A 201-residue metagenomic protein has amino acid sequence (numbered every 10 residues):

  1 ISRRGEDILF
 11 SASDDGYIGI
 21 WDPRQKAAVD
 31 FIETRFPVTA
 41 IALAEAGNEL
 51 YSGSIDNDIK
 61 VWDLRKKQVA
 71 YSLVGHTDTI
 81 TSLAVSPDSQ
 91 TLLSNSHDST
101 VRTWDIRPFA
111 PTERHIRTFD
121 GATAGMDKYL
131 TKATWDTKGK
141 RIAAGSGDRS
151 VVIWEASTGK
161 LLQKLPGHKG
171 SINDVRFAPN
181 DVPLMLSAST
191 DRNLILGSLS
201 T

Functional and structural regions predicted by a protein language model:
I1-E6, A42-N48, A84-Q90, T134-G139 (+2 more regions): Loop/turn segments within WD40 beta-propeller blades
G5, A28, P37-V38, A46 (+8 more regions): WD40/WD-repeat beta-propeller blade-loop signature
A12-D15, A46, G53-D56, N95-D98 (+2 more regions): Conserved strand-to-loop turn within each blade of WD40 beta-propeller repeats
I18-D22, I59-D63, V101-R107, V151-E155 (+1 more regions): WD40-repeat beta-propellers
A28-D30, A70-Y71, T112-R117, K160-Q163: A structural motif specific to WD40 beta-propellers
I32-V38, V74-I80, F119-L130, P166-I172: WD40/WD-repeat beta-propeller blade N-cap
A124-A156: Loop/turn-rich, solvent-exposed surfaces of beta-rich toroidal or solenoidal domains
N173-T201: Blade-level signature of beta-propeller repeat domains, shared across WD40, Kelch, NHL, RCC1 and BNR/Asp-box propellers
